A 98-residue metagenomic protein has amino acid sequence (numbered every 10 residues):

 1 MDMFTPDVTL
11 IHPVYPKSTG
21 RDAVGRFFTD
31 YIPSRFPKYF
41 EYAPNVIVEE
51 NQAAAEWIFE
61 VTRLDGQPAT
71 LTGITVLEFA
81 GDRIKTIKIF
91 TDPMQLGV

Functional and structural regions predicted by a protein language model:
M1-N51: A solvent-exposed, acidic/Ser-Thr-rich amphipathic alpha-helical stretch
T29-V98: A beta-strand edge to alpha-helix "cap/lid" segment located at domain peripheries
